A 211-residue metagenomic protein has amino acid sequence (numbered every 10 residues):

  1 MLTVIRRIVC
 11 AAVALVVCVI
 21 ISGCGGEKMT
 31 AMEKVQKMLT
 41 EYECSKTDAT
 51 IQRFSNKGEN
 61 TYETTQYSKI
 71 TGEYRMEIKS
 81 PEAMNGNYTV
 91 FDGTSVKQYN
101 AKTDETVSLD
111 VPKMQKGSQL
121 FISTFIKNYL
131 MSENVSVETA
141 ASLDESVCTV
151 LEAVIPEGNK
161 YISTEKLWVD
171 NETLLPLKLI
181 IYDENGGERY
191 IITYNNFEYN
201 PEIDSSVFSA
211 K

Functional and structural regions predicted by a protein language model:
L2, R6, A14-E73, P201 (+1 more regions): N-terminal leader/targeting segments and the immediate start of mature chains
V9: Pyridoxal 5′-phosphate
G26-K34, T40-Y42, I51-R53, T94-C148 (+2 more regions): Flexible, processing/modification-adjacent segments and terminal tails in exported/periplasmic/extracellular proteins
E41-D48, I70-E77, D144-E152, L175-K178: Short, hydrophobic/aromatic-rich segments at coil-to-beta transitions
F54-G58, P81-A83, E157-Y161: Short, cysteine-centered beta-strand-loop-beta hairpins and adjacent loop/turn segments enriched in charged/polar
G58-T61, T89-F91, K160-S163: Short glycine/proline-enriched turns and hinge-like loops at secondary-structure junctions
E63-L120, G187-Y190: An acidic-aromatic
A140-K211: Gly/Pro-enriched, hydrophobic low-complexity segments that function as extracytoplasmic propeptides/linkers
